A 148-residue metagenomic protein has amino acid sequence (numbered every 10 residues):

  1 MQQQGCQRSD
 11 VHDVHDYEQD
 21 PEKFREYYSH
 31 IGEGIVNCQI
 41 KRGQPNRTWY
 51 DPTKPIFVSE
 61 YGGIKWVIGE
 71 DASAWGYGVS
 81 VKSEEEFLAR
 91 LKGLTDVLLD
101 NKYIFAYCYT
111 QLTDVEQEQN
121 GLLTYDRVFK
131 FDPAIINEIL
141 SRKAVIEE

Functional and structural regions predicted by a protein language model:
M1-R127: Substrate-binding/catalytic cleft of secreted carbohydrate-active enzymes, primarily glycoside hydrolases
G121-E148: Catalytic cores of secreted or luminal carbohydrate-active enzymes
